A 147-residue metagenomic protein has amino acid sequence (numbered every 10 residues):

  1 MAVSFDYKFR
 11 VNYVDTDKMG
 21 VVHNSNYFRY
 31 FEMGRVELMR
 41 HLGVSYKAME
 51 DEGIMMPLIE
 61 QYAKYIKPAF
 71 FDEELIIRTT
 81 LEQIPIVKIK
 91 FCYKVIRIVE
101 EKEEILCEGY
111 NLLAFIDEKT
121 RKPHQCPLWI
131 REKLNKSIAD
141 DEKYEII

Functional and structural regions predicted by a protein language model:
M1-E37, I147: Catalytic strand-loop segment that frames the active site of acyl-thioester-processing enzymes
F5-Y7, R40, F70-F71, E82-I147: HotDog/MaoC-like acyl-thioester-processing domains
K8-N12, K64, L112: Generic structural detector for well-ordered beta-strands
D15-T16, V21-H23, D51, L58-E60 (+1 more regions): Generic structural "secondary-structure junction" signal
G20, T79, R121: Hydrophobic pocket/interface hotspot
Y27-Y30, M55-P57, L112: Residue-level recognition of specific faces of alpha-helices
L38-K90, L106: Hydrophobic beta-strand-centered segment that forms part of the acyl-chain substrate-binding groove
